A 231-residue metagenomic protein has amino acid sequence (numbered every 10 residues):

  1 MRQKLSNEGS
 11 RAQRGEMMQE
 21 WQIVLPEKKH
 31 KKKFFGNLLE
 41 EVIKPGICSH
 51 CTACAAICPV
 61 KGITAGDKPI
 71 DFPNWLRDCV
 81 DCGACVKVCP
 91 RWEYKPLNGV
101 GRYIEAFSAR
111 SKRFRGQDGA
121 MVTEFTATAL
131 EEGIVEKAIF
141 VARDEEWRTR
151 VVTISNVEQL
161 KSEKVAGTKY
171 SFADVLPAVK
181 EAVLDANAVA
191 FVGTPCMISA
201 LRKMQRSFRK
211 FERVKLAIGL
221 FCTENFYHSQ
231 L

Functional and structural regions predicted by a protein language model:
R2, R14-M18, I23-H50, G62-D81: Ferredoxin-like iron-sulfur electron-transfer modules
R2-L5, E16, P90, Y94-L231: Iron-sulfur-associated redox domains of electron-transfer enzymes in respiratory and anaerobic energy metabolism
L39, I47-H50, C54, D81 (+3 more regions): General structural feature for long, well-ordered alpha-helical segments within catalytic domains of soluble enzymes
V42, T52, P73, G83 (+3 more regions): Residue-level marker for well-ordered alpha-helical positions
A53-N74, G83-G101: Iron-sulfur cluster-binding cysteine motifs and their immediate structural context in ferredoxin-like electron-transfer
